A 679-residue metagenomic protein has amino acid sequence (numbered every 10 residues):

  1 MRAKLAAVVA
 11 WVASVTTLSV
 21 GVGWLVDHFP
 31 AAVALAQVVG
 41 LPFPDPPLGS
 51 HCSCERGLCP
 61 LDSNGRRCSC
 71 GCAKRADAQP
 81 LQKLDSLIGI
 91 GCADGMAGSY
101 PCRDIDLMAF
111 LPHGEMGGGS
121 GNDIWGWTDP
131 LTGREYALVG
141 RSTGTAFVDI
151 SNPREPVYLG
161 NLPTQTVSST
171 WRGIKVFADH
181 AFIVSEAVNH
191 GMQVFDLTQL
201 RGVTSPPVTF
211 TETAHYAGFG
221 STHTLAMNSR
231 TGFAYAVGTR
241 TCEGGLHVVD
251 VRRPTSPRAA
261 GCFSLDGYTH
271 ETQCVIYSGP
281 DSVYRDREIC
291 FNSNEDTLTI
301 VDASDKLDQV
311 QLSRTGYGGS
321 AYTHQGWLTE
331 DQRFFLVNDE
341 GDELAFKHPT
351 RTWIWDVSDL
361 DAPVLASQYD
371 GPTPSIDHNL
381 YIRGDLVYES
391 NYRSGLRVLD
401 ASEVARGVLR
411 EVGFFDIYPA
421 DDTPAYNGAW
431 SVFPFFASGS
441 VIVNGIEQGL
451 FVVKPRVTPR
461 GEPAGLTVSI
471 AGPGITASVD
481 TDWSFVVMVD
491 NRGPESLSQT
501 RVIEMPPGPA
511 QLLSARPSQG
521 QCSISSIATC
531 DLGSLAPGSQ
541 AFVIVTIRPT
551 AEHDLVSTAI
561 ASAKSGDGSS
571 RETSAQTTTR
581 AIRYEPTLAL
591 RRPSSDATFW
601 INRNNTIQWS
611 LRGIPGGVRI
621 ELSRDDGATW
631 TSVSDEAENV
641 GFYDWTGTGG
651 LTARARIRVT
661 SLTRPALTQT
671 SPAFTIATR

Functional and structural regions predicted by a protein language model:
R2-W11: N-terminal Sec-pathway targeting helices
A10-S19: Hydrophobic membrane-insertion alpha-helices, especially the h-region of bacterial N-terminal signal peptides
S19-A32: Membrane-interface motif at the C-terminal end of an N-terminal transmembrane signal
A32-G465: Feature marking well-ordered beta-strand scaffolds used for ligand recognition
V139, S185, G238-T239, N491 (+3 more regions): Non-cytosolic beta-sheet module surface loops
Y284, A551-S557, G649-R656: Short glycine/proline/serine/threonine-rich loop/turn segments at secondary-structure transition edges
T458-Y584: Exported/extracytosolic protein signature
E585-R679: Extended, solvent-exposed regions of the mature portions of secreted/cell-surface glycoproteins
